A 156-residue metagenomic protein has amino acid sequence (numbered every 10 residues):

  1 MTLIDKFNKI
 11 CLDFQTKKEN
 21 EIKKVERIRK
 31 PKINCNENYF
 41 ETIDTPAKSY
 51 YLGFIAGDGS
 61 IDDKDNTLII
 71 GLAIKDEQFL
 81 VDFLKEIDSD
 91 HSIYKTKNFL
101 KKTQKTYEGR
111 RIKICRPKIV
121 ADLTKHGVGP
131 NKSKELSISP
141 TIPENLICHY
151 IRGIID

Functional and structural regions predicted by a protein language model:
M1-D156: Internal intein/HINT superfamily modules and their associated LAGLIDADG
